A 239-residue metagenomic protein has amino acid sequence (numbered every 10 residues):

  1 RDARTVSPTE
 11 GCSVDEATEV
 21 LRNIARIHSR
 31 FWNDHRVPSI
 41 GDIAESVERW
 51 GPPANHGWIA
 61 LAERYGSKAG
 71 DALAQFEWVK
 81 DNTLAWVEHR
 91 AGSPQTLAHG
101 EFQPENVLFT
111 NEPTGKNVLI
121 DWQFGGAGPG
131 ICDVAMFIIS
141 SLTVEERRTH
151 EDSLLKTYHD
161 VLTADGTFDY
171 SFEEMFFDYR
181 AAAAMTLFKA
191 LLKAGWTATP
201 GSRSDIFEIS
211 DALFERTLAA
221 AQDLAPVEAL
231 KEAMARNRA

Functional and structural regions predicted by a protein language model:
R1-A3, Q75, G128, C132-D133: Active-site-adjacent bridging/hinge elements
R4-H99, F109-P113, A212, Q222 (+1 more regions): ATP-dependent phospho-/nucleotidyl transfer catalytic cores
Q95-L97, N117, P129: Hydrophobic "anchor" residues on beta-strands that sit immediately upstream of conserved functional sites
E101, D121: Conserved catalytic-loop position in the HRD/HxD motif
E105-N106: Conserved protein-kinase catalytic-loop position immediately C-terminal to the HRD catalytic Asp
F124-G166, A183-S204, R216: Active-site activation/catalytic loop segments of kinase-like enzymes and analogous catalytic loops in related
T167-A183: All-alpha amphipathic helical-bundle segments outside canonical DNA-binding/catalytic cores that form hydrophobic
M185-A239: ATP/Mg2+ or Mg2+-diphosphate-binding catalytic cores that bind nucleotide phosphates or diphosphates via glycine-rich
